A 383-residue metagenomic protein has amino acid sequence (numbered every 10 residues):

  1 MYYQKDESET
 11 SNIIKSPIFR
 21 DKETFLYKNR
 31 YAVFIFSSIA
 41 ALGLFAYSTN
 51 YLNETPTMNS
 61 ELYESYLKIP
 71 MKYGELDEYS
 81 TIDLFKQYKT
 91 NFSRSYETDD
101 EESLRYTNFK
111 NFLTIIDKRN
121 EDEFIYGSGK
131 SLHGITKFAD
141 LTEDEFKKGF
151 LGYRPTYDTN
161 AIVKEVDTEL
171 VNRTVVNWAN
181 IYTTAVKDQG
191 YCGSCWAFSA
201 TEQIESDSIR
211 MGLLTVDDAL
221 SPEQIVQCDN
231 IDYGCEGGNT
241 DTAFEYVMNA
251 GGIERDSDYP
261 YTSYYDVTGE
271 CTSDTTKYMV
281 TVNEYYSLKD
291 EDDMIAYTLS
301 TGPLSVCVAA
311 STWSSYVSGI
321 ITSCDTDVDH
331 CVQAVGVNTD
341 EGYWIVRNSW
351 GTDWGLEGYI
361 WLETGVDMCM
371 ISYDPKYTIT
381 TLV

Functional and structural regions predicted by a protein language model:
M1-Y27: Short, low-complexity, Lys/Arg-enriched N-terminal segments of secretory-pathway carbohydrate enzymes
N29-F34, F45-V383: Catalytic-core signature of thiol
I39-L44: Sec-dependent, cleavable N-terminal signal peptides
